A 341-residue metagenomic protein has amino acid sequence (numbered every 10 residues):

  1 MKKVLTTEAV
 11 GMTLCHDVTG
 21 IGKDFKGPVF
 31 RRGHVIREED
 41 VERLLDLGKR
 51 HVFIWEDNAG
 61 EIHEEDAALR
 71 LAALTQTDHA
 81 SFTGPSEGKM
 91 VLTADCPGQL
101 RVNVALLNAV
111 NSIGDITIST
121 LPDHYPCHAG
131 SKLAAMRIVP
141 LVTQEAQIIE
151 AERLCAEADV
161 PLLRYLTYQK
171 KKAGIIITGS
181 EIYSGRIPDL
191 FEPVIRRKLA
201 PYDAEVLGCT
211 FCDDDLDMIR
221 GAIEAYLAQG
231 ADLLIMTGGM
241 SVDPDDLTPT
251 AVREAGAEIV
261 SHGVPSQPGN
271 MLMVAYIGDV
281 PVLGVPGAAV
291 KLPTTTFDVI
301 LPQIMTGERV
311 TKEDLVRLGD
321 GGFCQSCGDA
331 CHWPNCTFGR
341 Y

Functional and structural regions predicted by a protein language model:
M1-E87: Short, low-complexity N-terminal leaders and the immediately following helix N-cap/first helix
T7, G11, G22, L45 (+6 more regions): Solvent-exposed alpha-helices and their adjacent loops that cap or buttress functional pockets in soluble metabolic
R31, R37, P122, P126-S131 (+1 more regions): Residue-level recognition of short, solvent-exposed, well-ordered loop/turn junctions that link secondary-structure
R32, Q99-I118, Y125-H128, K312-Y341: C-terminal terminal segments
I54-W55, A80-P85, T143-A146, E205-C209 (+1 more regions): Flexible, glycine/charged-enriched surface loops at secondary-structure junctions
N58-Y168: Extended, charged alpha/beta regions that create polyanion-binding interfaces
A129, P140-L233: Phosphate-binding glycine-rich loops and their immediate beta-loop-alpha structural context
S180, L207-P334: Short glycine/threonine-rich loop/turn motifs
